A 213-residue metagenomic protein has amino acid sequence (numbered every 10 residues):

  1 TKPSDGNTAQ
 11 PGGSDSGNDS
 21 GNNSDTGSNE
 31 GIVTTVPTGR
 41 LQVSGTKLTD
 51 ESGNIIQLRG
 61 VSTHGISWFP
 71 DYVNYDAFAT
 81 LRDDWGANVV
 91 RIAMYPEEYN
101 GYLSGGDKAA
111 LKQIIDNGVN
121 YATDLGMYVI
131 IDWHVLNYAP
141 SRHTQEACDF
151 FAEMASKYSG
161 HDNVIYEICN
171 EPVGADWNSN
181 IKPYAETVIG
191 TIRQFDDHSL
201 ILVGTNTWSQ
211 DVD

Functional and structural regions predicted by a protein language model:
T1-P3: N-terminal Sec signal peptide cleavage junction
N7-V89, G105: N-terminal carbohydrate-binding accessory modules
L41, G65, P70, Y128 (+2 more regions): Extracellular glycoside hydrolase catalytic/binding regions
E51, W133, I168-P172: Generic detector of well-ordered alpha-helical packing
S62-H64, N88, A93-Y95, C169 (+1 more regions): Conserved residues at the C-terminal ends of beta-strands
N74-N137, T144-D149, E153, E186 (+1 more regions): Aromatic-lined substrate-binding rim segments of carbohydrate-active enzymes
Y99-S104, N137-S141, G174-N178, D211-D213: Extracytoplasmic/secreted cell-surface and envelope-processing proteins
